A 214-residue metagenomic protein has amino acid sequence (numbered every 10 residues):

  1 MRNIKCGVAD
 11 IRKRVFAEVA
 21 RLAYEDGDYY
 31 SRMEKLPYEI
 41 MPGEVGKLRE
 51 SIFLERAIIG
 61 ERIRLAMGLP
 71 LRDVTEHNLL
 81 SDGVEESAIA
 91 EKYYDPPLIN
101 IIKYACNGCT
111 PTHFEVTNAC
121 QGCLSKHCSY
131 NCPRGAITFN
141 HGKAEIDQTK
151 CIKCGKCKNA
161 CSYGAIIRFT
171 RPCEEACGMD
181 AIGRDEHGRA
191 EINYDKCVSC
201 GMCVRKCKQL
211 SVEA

Functional and structural regions predicted by a protein language model:
M1-A176, D180-G188, K196, V204-K206 (+1 more regions): Ferredoxin-type iron-sulfur electron-transfer modules and their immediate structural context
S199: Extended, charged alpha/beta regions that create polyanion-binding interfaces
